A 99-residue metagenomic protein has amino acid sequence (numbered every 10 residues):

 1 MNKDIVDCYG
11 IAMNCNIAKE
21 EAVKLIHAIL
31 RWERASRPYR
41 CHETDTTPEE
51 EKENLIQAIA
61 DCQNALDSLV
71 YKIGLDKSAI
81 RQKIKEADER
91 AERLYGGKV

Functional and structural regions predicted by a protein language model:
M1-V99: Flexible "arm" and connector segments at domain edges
